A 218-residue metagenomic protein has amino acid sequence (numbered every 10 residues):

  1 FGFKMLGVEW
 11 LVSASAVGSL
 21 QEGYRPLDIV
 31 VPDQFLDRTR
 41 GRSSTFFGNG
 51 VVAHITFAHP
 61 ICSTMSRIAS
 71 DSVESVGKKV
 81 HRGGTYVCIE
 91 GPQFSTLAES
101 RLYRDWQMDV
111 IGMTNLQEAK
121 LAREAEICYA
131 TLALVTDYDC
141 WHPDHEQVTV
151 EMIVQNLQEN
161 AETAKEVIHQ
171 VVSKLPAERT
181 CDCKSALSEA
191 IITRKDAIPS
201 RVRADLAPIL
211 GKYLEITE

Functional and structural regions predicted by a protein language model:
F1-A58, L214-E218: Metabolite-binding pocket within alpha/beta catalytic cores that recognizes anionic/polar moieties
L11-S15, V31, V80-G83, V87 (+2 more regions): General beta-strand structural signal in soluble alpha/beta enzymes
N49-Q93, A125: Histidine/lysine/aspartate-rich catalytic loop segments that bind and position anionic ligands
S72-D109, S185, I192, D196: Active-site/ligand-binding-proximal alpha/beta "capping" segment
M113-V150: Zn-dependent metallopeptidase/amidohydrolase metal-coordination segment
C140-S188: His/Asp/Glu-rich mid-to-C-terminal helical/loop segments that flank catalytic regions of hydrolases
T180-E218: A short, charged, Gly/Pro-tolerant segment at domain boundaries
